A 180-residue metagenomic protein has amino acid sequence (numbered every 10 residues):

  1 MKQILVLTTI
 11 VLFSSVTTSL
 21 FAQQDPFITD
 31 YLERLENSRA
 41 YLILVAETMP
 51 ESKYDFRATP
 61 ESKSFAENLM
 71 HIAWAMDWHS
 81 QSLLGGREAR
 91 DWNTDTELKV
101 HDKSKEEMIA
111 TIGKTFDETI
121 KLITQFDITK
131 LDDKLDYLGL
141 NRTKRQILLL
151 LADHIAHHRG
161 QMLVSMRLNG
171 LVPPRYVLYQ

Functional and structural regions predicted by a protein language model:
M1-Q24: Bacterial Sec-dependent N-terminal signal peptides
A22-D25, A89-H101: Acidic/histidine-rich, surface-exposed loop or edge segments in extracytoplasmic proteins
Q24-L32: Short, low-complexity N-terminal intrinsically disordered segments enriched in polar/charged residues
F27, E61, K105-M108, K144: Residue-level recognition of alpha-helical structural elements
L32-E36, A40-I43, K53-D95, D136-Q180: Short, contiguous alpha-helical
V100-L135, Q146-H154: Acidic/histidine-rich alpha-helical segments that form the ligand environment of transition-metal centers
